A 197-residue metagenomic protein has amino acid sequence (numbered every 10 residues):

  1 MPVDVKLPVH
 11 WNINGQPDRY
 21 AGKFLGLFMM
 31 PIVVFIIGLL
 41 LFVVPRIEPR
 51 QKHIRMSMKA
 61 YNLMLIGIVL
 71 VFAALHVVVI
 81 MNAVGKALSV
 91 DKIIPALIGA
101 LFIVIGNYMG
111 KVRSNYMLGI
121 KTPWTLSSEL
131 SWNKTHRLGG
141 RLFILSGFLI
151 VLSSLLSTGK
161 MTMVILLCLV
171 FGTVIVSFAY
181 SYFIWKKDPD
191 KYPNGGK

Functional and structural regions predicted by a protein language model:
M1, F35-E48, V104-I120, Y180-K186: Membrane-water interface of transmembrane alpha-helices
M1-L27, L118-S127: Active-site and channel-lining beta-strand-loop segments that bind or position nucleotide-derived/phosphorylated
M1-P2, A21, I80-I93, S154-T162: Helix-coil boundary and interhelical linker segments in multi-pass alpha-helical membrane proteins
R19-I36, L88-I105, C168-L169: Alpha-helical transmembrane segments
M29-V33, L40-L41, Y61-V71, N133-I144: Select subsegments of transmembrane alpha-helices in polytopic membrane proteins, especially boundary-proximal
F42-K92: Ordered, amphipathic secondary-structure segments that act as subunit-interaction surfaces in large macromolecular
Y116-N194: Terminal transmembrane helical module of multi-pass membrane proteins
